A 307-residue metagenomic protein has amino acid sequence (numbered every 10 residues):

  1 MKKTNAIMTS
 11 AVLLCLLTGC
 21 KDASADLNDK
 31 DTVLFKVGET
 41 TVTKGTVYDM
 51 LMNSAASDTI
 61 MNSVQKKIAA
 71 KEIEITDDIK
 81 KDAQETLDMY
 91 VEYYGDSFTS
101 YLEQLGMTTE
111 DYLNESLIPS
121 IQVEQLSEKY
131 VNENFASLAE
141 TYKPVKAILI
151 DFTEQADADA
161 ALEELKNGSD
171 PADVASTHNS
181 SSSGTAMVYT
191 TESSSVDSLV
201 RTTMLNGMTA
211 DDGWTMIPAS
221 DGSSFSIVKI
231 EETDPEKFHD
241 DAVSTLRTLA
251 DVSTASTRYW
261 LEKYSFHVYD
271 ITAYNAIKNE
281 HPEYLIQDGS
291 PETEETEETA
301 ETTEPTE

Functional and structural regions predicted by a protein language model:
M1-N5: Positively charged n-region of N-terminal signal peptides that target proteins for export
A6-L14: Sec-dependent N-terminal signal peptides
C15-G19: C-terminal motif of bacterial Sec signal peptides marking the signal peptidase cleavage site
K21-S116: N-terminal targeting/tethering segments
A25-N28, L51-A55, G106-T153, E163 (+2 more regions): PPIase-associated folding chaperone regions across multiple families
L87-V91, E192-S193, D288: Low-complexity, repetitive regions of proteins mediating host interaction that are extracellular, surface-exposed
A156: Primarily a LysM-type cell-wall glycan-binding module
A161-T202: Peptidyl-prolyl cis-trans isomerase
